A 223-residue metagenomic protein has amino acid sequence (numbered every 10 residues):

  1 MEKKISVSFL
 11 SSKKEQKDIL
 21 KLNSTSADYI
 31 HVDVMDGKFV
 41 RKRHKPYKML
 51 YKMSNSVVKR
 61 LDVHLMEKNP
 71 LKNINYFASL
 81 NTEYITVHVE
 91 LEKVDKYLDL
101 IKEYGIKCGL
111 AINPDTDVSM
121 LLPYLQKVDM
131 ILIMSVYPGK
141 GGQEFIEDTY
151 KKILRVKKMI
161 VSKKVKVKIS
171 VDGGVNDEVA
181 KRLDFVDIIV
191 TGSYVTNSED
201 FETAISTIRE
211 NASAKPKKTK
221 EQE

Functional and structural regions predicted by a protein language model:
K3-S8, I30-V32, L61-L65, E83-V87 (+4 more regions): Hydrophobic faces of well-ordered beta-strands that scaffold small-molecule active sites in alpha/beta enzyme cores
K17-L22, L71-S79, T116-Q126, G173-I189: Catalytic cores of alpha/beta
L22, D33, F77, I131 (+5 more regions): Conserved, mostly hydrophobic/aromatic
S26-Y29, S56-V58, A78-I85, L100-G109 (+2 more regions): Glycine-enriched alpha-helix->loop->beta-strand junction motifs that scaffold or abut catalytic
H31-L100: N-terminal active-site wall of soluble small-molecule enzyme domains
G37-H44, K48-M49, P114, L122-K158 (+3 more regions): Glycine/Thr-rich beta-alpha phosphate-binding loop at enzyme active sites
V89-K93, L132-Q143, V186-I205: Glycine-rich phosphate-binding active-site loops on the catalytic face of alpha/beta enzymes
I101, T196-E223: C-terminal helical cap(s) of enzyme catalytic domains, especially alpha/beta-barrels
